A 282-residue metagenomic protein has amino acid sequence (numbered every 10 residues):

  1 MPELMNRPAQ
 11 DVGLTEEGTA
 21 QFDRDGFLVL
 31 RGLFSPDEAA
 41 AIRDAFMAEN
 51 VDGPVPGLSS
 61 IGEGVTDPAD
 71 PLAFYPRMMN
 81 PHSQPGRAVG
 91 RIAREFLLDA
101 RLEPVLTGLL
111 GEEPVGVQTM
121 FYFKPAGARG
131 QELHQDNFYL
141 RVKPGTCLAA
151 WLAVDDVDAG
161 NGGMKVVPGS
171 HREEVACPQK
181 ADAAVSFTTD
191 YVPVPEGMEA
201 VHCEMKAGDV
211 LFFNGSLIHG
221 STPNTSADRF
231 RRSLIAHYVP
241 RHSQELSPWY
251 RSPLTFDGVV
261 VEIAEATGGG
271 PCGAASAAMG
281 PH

Functional and structural regions predicted by a protein language model:
M1-D25, R31-L133, Y139-L140, Q179 (+1 more regions): Non-heme Fe(II)-dependent double-stranded beta-helix
P2, V157-I218, S243, V259: Double-stranded beta-helix
P2-P8, R43, E49-D52, P56-I61 (+2 more regions): Non-heme Fe(II)/2-oxoglutarate
G90-E95, P195-V201, S221-T222: Active-site rim elements
G111, Q135-C147, M198-E199, M205 (+1 more regions): A short beta-loop-beta micro-motif enriched in histidine and acidic residues
E112-V115, N137-K143, V154-G163, S170-H171: Active-site region of the double-stranded beta-helix
R129-Q135, P144, G160-V166, V175-Q179 (+1 more regions): A short secondary-structure junction signal
R141-A159, E204, F212, H237-H242: Short, conserved beta-strand element in jelly-roll/cupin
